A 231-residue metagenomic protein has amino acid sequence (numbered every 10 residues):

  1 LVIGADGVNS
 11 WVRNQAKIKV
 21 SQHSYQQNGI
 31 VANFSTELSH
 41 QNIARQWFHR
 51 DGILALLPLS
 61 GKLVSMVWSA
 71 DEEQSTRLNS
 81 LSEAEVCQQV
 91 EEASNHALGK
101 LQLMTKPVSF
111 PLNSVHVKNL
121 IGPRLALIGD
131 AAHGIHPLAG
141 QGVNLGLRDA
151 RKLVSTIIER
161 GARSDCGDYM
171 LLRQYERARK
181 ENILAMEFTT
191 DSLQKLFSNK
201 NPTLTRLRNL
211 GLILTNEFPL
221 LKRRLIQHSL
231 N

Functional and structural regions predicted by a protein language model:
L1-P107: Conserved FAD-binding catalytic core of PHBH/FMO-like flavoproteins
N9, Q27, L147-A150, R179 (+1 more regions): Short amphipathic alpha-helical/adjacent loop interface patches that line ligand and macromolecule-binding sites
N14-Q15, L138, I157, T203: Short, function-defining helix-loop hinge/capping sites that tune catalysis or transport
Q22, P58, L145, E181-A185: A generic short alpha-helical patch detector that favors 3-5-residue windows in or near N-terminal regions
Q74-Y169: FAD/FMN-dependent oxidoreductases across multiple families
S155-N231: C-terminal helical "tail/cap" subdomain of flavin- and related membrane-associated enzymes
